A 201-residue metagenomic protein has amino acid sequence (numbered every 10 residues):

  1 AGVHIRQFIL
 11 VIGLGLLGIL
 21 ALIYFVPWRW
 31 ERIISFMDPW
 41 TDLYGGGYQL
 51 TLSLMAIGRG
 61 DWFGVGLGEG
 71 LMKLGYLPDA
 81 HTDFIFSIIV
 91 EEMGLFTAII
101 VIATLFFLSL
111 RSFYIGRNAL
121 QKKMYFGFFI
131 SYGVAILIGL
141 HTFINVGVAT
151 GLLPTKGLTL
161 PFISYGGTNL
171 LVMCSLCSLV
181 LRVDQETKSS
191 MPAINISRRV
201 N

Functional and structural regions predicted by a protein language model:
A1-L17, L22-W28, Y114-K123, V180-I194: Alpha-helical transmembrane bundle and helix-membrane interface signal in multi-pass integral membrane proteins
Q7-I100, Y125-G127: Hydrophobic, glycine- and aromatic-enriched re-entrant/interface helices and adjoining loop segments
I19-I23, V134-I144: Alpha-helical transmembrane segments of multi-pass membrane proteins
R29, L105-S112, A135, V148 (+1 more regions): Hydrophobic/aromatic residues in alpha-helical transmembrane segments
F96-L140: Hydrophobic transmembrane alpha-helices and their immediate junctions
H141-N201: A juxtamembrane structural motif centered on a specific transmembrane helix
